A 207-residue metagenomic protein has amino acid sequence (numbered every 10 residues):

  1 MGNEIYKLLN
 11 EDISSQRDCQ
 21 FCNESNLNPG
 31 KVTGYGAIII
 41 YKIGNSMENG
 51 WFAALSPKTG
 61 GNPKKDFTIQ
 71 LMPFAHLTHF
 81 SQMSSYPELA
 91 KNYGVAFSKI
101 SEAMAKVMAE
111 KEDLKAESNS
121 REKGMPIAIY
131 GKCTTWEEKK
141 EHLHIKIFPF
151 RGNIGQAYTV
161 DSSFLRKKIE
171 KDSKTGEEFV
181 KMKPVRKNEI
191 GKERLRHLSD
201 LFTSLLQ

Functional and structural regions predicted by a protein language model:
M1-Q207: HIT superfamily nucleotide-processing domains
